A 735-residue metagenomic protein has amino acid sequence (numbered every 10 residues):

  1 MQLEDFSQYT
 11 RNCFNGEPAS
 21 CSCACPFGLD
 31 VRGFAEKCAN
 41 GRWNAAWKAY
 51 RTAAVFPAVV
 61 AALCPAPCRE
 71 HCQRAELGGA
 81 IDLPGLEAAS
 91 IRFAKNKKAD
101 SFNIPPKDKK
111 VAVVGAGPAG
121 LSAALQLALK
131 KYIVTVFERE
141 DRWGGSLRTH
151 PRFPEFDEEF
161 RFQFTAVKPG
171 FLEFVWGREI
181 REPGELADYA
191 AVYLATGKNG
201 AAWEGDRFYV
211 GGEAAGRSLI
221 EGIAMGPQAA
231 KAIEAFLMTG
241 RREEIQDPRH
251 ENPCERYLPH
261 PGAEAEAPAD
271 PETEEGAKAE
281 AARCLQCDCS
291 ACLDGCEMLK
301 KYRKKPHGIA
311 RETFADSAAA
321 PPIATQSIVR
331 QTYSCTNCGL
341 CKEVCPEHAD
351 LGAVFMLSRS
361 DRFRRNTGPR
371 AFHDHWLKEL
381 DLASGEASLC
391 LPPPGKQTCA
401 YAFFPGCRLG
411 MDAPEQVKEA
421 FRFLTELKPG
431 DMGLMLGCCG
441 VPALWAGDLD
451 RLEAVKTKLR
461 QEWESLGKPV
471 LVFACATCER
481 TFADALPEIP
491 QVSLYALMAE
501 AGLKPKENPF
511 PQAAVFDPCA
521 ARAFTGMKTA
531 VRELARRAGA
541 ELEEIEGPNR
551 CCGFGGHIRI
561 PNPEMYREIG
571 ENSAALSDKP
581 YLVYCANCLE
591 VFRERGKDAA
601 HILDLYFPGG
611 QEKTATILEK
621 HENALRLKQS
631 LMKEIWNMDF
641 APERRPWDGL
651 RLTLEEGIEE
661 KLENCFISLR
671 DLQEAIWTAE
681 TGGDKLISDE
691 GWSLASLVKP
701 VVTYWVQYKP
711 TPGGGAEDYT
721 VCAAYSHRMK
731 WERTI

Functional and structural regions predicted by a protein language model:
M1-K110, T165, L194-S334: Ferredoxin-type iron-sulfur electron-transfer modules and their immediate structural context
M1-Y9, T165, V192, R207-Q286 (+13 more regions): Iron-sulfur (Fe-S) cluster-binding modules
C21, R32-A190, R303-I489, E622-M638: Iron-sulfur-cluster electron-transfer modules
E140, E546-P548: Residues in the short beta-alpha loop(s) of Rossmann-like NAD(P)-binding domains
T196-K198, P346, A476, A586: Short glycine-/small-residue-rich Rossmann-like dinucleotide-binding loops
G295, V344, T477-D484, E590-E594 (+1 more regions): Phosphate- and divalent-cation-binding pockets in alpha/beta enzyme and binding domains that engage nucleotide-derived
L409-Q416, A420, A520-L534: Active-site glycine- and acidic-residue-rich loops that bind and position anionic ligands or nucleotide-like cofactors
K613-I617, L627-I735: Ribonuclease/tRNase effector modules and their secretory precursors
